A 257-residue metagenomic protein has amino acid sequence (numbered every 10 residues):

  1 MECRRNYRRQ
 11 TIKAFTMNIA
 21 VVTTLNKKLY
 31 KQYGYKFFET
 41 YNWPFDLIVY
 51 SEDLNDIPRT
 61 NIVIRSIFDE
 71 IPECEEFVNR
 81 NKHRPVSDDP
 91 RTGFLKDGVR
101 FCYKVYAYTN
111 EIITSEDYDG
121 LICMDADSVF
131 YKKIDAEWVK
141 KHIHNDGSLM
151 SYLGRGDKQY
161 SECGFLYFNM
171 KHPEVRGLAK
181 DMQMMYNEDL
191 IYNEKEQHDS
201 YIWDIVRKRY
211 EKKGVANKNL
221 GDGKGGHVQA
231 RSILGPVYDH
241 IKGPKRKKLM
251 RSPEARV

Functional and structural regions predicted by a protein language model:
N6-Y7: Intrinsic-disorder-associated, low-complexity terminal segments enriched in Asp/Asn/His/Tyr and depleted of Lys/Arg
I12-P90, I113-Y118, M170, K242-M250 (+1 more regions): N-terminal anchoring/stem segment of glycosyltransferases
P90-G98: Surface-exposed cleft-lining segments at the edges of enzyme active sites
R100-S151: GT-A fold catalytic core of metal-dependent nucleotide-sugar glycosyltransferases, centered on the diacidic
A107, F165-Y167, Y238: Conserved hydrophobic/aromatic beta-strand scaffold that supports enzyme active sites
Y131-Q197: Conserved catalytic core of nucleotide-sugar-dependent glycosyltransferases
H172-V257: Catalytic core and acceptor-binding pocket of nucleotide-sugar-dependent glycosyltransferases
